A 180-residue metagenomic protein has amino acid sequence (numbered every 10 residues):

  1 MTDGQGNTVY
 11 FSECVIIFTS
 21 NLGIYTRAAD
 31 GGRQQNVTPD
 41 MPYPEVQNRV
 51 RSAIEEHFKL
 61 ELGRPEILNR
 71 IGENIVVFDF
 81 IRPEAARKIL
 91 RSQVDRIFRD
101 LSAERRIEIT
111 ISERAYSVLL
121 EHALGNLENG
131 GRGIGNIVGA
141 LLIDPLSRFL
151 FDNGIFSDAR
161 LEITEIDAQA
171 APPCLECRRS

Functional and structural regions predicted by a protein language model:
M1-S180: AAA+ P-loop NTPase nucleotide-binding core of proteostasis motors
